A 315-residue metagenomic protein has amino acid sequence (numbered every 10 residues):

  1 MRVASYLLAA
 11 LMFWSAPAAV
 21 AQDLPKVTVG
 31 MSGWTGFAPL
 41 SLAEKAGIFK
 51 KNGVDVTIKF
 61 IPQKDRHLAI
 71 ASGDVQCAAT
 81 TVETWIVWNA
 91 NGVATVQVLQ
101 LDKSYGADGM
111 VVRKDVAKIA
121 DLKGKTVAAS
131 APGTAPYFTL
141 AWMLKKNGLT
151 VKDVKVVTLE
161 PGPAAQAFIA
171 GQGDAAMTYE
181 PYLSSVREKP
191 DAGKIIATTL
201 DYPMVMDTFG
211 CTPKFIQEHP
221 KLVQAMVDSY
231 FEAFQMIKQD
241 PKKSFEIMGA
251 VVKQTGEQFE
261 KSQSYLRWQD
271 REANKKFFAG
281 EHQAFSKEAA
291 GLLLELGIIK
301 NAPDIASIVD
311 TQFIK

Functional and structural regions predicted by a protein language model:
M1-L7: Bacterial N-terminal signal peptides that target proteins for export
L11-S15: Hydrophobic core
A16-A21: Sec/Tat signal peptide C-region and signal peptidase I cleavage site
Q22-E160, D174-P181, I195-P203: Short, glycine-/small- and polar/acidic-enriched structural segments that line small-molecule recognition paths
G47, L68, S72, I86 (+13 more regions): Solvent-exposed, polar/charged alpha-helical surfaces in well-ordered, non-transmembrane soluble domains, broadly
E83-T84, V156-V157, G162-V252: Pocket-lining segment of extracytoplasmic ligand-binding domains
Q217-I298: Secondary-structure end/capping motifs
K287-K315: Conserved C-terminal helix/tail region of periplasmic/extracytoplasmic solute-binding proteins
